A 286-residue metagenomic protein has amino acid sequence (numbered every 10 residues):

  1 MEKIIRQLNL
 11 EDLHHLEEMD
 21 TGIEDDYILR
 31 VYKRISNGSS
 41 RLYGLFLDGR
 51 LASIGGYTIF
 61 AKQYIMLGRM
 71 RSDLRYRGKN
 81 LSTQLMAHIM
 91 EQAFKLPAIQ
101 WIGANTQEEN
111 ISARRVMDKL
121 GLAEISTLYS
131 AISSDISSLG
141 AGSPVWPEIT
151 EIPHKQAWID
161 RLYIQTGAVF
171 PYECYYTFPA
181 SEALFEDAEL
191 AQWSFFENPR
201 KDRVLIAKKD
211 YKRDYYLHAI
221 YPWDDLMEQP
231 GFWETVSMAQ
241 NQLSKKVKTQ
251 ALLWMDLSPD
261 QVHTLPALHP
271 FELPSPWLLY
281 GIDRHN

Functional and structural regions predicted by a protein language model:
M1-R30, S137-T177: Short amphipathic alpha-helix that is part of the acyltransferase structural core
D20-D48, I54-G56, I164-N198: Active-site rim helix/loop that mediates acceptor-substrate recognition in acyltransferases
G44, R50-T58, M66, R71 (+1 more regions): Conserved beta-strand in the GNAT
I59-G68, R77, K209-Y221, L273-P276: A conserved beta-turn-beta hairpin within the catalytic core of GNAT-like acetyltransferases that forms part
S72, G78-A93, R115, Q229-N241: Conserved acetyl-CoA-binding loop-helix of GNAT-fold acetyltransferases
I102-R114, L253-H263: Conserved beta-strand-loop-alpha-helix junction that forms the acyl-donor binding cleft
N105, G121-L139, P270-R284: Conserved catalytic-core motifs of GNAT/GCN5-like acyltransferases
P144-P230: Non-catalytic interaction/regulatory modules that flank or connect domains
